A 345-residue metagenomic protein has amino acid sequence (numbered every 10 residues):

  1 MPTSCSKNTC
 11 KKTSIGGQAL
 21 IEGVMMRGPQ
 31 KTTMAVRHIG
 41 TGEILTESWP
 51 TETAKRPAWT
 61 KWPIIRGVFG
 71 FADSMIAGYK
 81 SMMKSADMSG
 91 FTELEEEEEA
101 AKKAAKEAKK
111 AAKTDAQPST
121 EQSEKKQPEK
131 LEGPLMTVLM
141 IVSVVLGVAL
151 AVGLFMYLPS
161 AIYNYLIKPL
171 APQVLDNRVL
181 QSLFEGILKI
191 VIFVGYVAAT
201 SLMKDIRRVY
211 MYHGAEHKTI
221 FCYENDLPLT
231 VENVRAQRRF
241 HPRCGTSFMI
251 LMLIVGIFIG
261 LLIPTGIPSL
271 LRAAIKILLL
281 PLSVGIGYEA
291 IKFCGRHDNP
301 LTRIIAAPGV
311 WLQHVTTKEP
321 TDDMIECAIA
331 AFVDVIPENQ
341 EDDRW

Functional and structural regions predicted by a protein language model:
M1-K109: Divalent-cation
S4-G16, L20, V24-M26, E95 (+6 more regions): Polar-ligand-bearing catalytic/cofactor-coordination segments of membrane-embedded or membrane-tethered inner-membrane
K55-A58, V68-F71, G78-E98, K126-P128 (+5 more regions): Multi-pass alpha-helical transmembrane bundle typical of ion/small-solute transporters and intramembrane aspartyl
W59-K84, E185-Y210, L280-R296: Hydrophobic alpha-helical membrane-embedded segments
K84-M88, G147-Q173, M252-I275, P281-V284 (+1 more regions): Juxtamembrane "helix exit" motif at the C-terminal ends of alpha-helical transmembrane segments in multi-pass membrane
G90-M136, M140, M156-R178: Hydrophobic transmembrane alpha-helix segments characteristic of membrane transport and insertion machinery
P128-E132, I162-L183, I263-A274, F293-R303 (+1 more regions): Membrane interface segments of multi-pass transport proteins and intramembrane proteases
G133-G153, Q237-L262: Transmembrane alpha-helical segments and their cytosolic interface motifs in multi-pass membrane proteins
